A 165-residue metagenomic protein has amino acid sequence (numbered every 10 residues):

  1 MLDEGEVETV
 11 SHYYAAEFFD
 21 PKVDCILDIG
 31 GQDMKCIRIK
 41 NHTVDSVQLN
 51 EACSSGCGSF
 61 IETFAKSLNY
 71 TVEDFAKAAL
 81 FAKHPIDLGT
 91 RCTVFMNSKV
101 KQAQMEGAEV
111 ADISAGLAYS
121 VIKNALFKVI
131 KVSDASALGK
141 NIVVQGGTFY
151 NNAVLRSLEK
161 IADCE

Functional and structural regions predicted by a protein language model:
M1-T9, R38, D45-S46: Short beta-strand-loop/turn "lid" adjacent to the catalytic site in phosphate-handling enzymes
E8, E159-E165: Conserved phosphate-binding/catalytic loops in two-lobed NTP-binding clefts
Y13, G31-C36, S46, C57 (+2 more regions): Short glycine/serine/threonine-rich phosphate/pyrophosphate-binding segments that cradle anionic phosphate groups
V23-K40: Gly/Thr-rich phosphate-binding beta-strand-loop-beta motif of the actin/hexokinase/Hsp70
N41-H84: Glycine-rich phosphate-binding loop plus the immediately following alpha-helix
S98-I130: Adenine-nucleotide phosphate-binding core of ATP-dependent small-molecule kinases
S120, S133-I161: Glycine-rich phosphate-binding loops at beta-strand->alpha-helix junctions
